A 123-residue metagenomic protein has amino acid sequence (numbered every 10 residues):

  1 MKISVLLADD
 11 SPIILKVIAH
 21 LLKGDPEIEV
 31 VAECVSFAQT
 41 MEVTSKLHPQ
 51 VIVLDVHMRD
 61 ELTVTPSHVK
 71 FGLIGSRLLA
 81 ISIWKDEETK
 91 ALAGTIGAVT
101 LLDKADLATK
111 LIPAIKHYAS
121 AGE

Functional and structural regions predicted by a protein language model:
D9: Conserved acidic carboxylate
P12-A32: Two-component/phosphorelay signaling modules centered on CheY-like receiver
E33-V51, R59: Acidic, metal-coordinating helix/loop segments flanking the phosphotransfer/catalytic sites of two-component signaling
S36, E61, W84-E88: Negatively charged, flexible loop motifs adjacent to catalytic sites in prokaryotic signal transduction proteins
V53-V69: Conserved phosphotransfer microenvironments
W84-L102, P113: Alpha4 helix (beta4-alpha4-beta5 surface) of REC/receiver domains from two-component response regulators
K116-E123: The C-terminal output helix
